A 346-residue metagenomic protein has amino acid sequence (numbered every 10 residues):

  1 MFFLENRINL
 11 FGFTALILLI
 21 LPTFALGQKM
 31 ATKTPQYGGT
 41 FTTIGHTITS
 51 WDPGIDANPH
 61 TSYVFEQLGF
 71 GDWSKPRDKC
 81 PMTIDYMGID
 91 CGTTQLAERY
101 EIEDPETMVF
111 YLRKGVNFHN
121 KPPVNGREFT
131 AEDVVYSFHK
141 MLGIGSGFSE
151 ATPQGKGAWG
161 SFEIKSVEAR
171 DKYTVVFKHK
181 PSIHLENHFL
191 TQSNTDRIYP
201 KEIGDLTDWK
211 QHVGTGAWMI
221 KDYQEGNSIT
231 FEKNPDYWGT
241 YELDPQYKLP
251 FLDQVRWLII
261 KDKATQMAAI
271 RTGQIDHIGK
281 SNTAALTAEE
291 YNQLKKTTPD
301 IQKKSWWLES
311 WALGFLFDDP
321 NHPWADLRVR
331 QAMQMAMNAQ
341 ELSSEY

Functional and structural regions predicted by a protein language model:
M1-Y37: Short, low-complexity disordered leader/linker segments with a strong preference for bacterial N-terminal type II
F3-G12, Q28, E101, V109-Y111 (+4 more regions): Surface-exposed binding/hinge segments that line and control ligand-binding clefts or catalytic entry sites
T42, G126, A131-Y136, K172-V176 (+5 more regions): Alpha-helical secondary-structure segments
T42-D104, V213: N-terminal lobe/hinge region of extracytoplasmic solute-binding protein
G69-W73, K114-N117, H139-S146, D236 (+3 more regions): Sec-exported extracytoplasmic/periplasmic mature domains
D72-P76, M82-M87, C91, S149-E150 (+4 more regions): Gly/Pro-rich hinge or "lid" segments in bacterial periplasmic/extracellular proteins
E98-G147, W257, Q266-A269, P323-A325: Aromatic- and charge-enriched surface segment that lines or borders ligand/interaction sites
F148-T152, K221-E232, L258-N321, Q340-E341 (+1 more regions): Extracellular/periplasmic solute-recognition and catalytic clefts
